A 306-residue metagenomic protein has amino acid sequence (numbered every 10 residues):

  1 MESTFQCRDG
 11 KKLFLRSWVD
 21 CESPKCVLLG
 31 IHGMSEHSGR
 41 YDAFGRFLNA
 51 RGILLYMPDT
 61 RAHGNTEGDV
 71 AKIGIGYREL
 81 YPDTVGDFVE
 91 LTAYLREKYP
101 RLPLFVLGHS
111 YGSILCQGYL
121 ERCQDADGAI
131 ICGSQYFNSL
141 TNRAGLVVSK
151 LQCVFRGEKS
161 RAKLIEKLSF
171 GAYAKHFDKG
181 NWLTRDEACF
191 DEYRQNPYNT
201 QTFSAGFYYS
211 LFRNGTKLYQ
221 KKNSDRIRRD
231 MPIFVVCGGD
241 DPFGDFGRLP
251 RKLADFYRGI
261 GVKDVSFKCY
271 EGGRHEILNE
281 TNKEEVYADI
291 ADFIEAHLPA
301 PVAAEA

Functional and structural regions predicted by a protein language model:
M1-E22: N-terminal cap/lid segment of alpha/beta-hydrolase-fold proteins
H32-E36, S110, G239-D240: Active-site glycine-rich loops that stabilize anionic/oxyanionic intermediates across multiple enzyme folds
R40-A71: Conserved alpha/beta-hydrolase
G76-R96: Alpha/beta-hydrolase active-site loop
Y99-S110: Alpha/beta-hydrolase fold nucleophile elbow
C116-T200: Alpha/beta-hydrolase-fold enzymes
V235-C237: Short beta-strand/loop motif that positions the catalytic acidic residue of the alpha/beta-hydrolase fold
R258-I260, D264-A306: Catalytic active-site module of serine/aspartate enzymes centered on a nucleophile-bearing elbow/loop
